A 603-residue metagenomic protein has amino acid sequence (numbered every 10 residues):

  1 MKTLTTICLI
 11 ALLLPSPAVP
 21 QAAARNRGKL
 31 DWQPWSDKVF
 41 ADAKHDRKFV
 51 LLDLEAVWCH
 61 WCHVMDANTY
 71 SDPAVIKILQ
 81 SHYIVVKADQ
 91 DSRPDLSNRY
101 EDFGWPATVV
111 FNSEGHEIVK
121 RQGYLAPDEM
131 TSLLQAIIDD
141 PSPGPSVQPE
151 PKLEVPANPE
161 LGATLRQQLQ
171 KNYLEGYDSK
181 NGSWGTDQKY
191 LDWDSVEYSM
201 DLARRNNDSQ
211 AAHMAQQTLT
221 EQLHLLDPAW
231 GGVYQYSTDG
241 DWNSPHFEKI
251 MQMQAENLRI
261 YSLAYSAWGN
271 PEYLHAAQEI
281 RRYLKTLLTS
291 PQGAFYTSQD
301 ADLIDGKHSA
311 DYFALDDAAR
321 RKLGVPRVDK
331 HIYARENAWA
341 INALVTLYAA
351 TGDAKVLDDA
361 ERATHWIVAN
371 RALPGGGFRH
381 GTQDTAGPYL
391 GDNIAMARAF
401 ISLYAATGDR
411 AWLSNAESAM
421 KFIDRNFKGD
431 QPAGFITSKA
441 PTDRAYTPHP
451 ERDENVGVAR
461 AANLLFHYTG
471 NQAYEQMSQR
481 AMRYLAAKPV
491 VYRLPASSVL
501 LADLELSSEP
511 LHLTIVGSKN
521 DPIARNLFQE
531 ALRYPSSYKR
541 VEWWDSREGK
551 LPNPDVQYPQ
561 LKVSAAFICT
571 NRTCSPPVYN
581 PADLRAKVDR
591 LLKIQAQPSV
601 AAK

Functional and structural regions predicted by a protein language model:
M1-T6: Positively charged n-region of N-terminal signal peptides that target proteins for export
I7-S16: Bacterial N-terminal signal peptides
P20-A22, G104, I138-K603: Glycan-recognition and catalytic cores of secretory/periplasmic carbohydrate-active enzymes
Q21-A41, L165-K171: N-terminal "domain-start" segment that seeds a small globular fold
A23-G28, W58-A107, F111, H224 (+3 more regions): Conserved segment of the thioredoxin-like fold in thiol-based oxidoreductases
P34-S71, V75, D503, L511-A524: Local sequence-structure signature of Cys/Sec-based thiol-disulfide redox active-site neighborhoods
S36-K44, N68-V119, E129-I137, W544-K562: Thioredoxin-like thiol-disulfide oxidoreductase module
C59, F111-V119, T570-C574: Short, glycine-anchored, charge-dense loop/turn motifs used at functional sites
